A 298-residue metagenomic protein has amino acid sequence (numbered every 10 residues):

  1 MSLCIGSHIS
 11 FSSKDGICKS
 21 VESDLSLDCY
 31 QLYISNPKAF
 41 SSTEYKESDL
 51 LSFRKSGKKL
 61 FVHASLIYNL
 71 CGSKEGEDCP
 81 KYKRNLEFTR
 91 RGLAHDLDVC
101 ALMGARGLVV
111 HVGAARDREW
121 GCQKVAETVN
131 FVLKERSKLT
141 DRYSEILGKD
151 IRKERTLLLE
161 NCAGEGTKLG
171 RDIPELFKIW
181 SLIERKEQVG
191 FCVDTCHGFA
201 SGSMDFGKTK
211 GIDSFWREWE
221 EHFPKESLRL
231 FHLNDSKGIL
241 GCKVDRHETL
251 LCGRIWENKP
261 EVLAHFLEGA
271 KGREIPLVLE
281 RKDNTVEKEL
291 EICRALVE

Functional and structural regions predicted by a protein language model:
M1-H95: N-terminal pre-domain/capping segments
L3-I9, D28-L32, L60-A64, L108-V110 (+4 more regions): Hydrophobic faces of well-ordered beta-strands that scaffold small-molecule active sites in alpha/beta enzyme cores
H8-S12, Y33-P37, S65-I67, G113-A115 (+4 more regions): Active-site beta-loop-alpha junctions enriched in small/polar residues
D15-C18, T89, L93, C122-V125 (+5 more regions): Aromatic/hydrophobic pocket-lining residues that form the small-molecule binding cavity in soluble enzyme cores
K19-S26, E44-V62, A94-G104, N130-R152 (+3 more regions): Acidic (Asp/Glu)-rich catalytic clusters
N69-G190: Active-site acidic/histidine proton-transfer and metal-coordination neighborhood in alpha/beta enzyme cores
P80-L86, E119, L169-I173, F177 (+1 more regions): Gly/Pro-rich active-site loop or hairpin
V286-E298: C-terminal helical cap(s) of enzyme catalytic domains, especially alpha/beta-barrels
